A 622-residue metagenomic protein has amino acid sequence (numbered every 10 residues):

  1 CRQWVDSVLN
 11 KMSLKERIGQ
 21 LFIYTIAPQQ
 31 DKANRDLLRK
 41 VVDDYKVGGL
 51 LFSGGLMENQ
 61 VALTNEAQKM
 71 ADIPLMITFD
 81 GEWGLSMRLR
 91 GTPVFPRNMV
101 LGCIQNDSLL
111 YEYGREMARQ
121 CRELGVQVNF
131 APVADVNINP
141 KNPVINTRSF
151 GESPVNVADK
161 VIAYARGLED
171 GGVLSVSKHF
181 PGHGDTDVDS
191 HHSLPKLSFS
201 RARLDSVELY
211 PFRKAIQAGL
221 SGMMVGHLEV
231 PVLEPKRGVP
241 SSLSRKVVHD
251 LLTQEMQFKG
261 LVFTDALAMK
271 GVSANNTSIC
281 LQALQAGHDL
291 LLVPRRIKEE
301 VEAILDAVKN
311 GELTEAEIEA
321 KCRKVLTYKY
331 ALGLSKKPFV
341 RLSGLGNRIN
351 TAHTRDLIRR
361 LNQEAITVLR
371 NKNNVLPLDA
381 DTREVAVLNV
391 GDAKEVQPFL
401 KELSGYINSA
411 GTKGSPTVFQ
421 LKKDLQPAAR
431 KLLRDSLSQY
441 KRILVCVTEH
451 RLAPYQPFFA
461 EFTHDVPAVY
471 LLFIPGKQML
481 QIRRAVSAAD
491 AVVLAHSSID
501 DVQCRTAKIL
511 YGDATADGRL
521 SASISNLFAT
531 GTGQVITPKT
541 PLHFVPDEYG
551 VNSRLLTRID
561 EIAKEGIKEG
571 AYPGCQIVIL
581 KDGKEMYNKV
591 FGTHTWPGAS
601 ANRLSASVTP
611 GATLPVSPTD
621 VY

Functional and structural regions predicted by a protein language model:
C1-V41, Q254, N275-N552: Preference for extracellular/luminal or secreted protein segments
C1-V94, V445: N-terminal hydrophobic targeting/anchoring segments and the immediately downstream early-domain regions of hydrolases
S13, L50, Q60-L75, L85-M87 (+2 more regions): Second-shell residues forming the walls of enzyme active-site clefts
Y24-N34, N98-Y111, S193-V207, A268-A274: Active-site mouth loops of central-metabolism enzymes
A27-Q30, F79-M87, Q127-N137, S177-H183 (+3 more regions): Short glycine-enriched loops at secondary-structure junctions
R39-M57, P140-K141, I216-V239, S438-H450: Short acidic, glycine-rich surface-loop motifs adjacent to enzyme active sites
L56-Q60, C103-R119, P154-D159, A202-D205: Glycine-rich anion/phosphate-binding loops
E548-Y622: Short, conserved catalytic-motif segment at the N-terminal edge
